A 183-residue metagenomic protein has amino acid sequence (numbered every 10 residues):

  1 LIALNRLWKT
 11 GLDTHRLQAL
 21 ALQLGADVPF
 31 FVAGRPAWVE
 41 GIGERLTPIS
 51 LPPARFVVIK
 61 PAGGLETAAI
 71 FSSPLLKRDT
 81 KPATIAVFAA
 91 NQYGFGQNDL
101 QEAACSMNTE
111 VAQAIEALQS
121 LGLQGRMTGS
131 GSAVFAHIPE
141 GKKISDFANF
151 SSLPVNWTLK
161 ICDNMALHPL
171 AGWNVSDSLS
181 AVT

Functional and structural regions predicted by a protein language model:
L1-T14: DPxDG-like acidic metal-binding loop motif
L12-Q23, I115, S145-F150: Short, well-structured alpha-helical segments that form the helix of a local strand-helix-strand
F31-A33, W38-Q124, H137-T183: Conserved, helical-rich catalytic subdomain that frames metal- and/or nucleotide-binding sites in enzyme alpha/beta
M127-S132: Glycine-rich beta-strand-to-loop/alpha-helix junction loops that act as flexible
